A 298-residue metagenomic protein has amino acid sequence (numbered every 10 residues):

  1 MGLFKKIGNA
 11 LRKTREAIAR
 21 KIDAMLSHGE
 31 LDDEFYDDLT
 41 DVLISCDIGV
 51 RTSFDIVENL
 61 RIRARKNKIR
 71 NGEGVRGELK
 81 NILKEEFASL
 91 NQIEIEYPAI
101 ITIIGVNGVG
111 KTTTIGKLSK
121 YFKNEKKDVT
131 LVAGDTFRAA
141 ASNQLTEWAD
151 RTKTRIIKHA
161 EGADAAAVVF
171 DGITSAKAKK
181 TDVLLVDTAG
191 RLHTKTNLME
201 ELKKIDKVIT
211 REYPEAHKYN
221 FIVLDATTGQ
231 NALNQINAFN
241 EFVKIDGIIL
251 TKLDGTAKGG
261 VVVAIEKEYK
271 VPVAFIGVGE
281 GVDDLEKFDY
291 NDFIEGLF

Functional and structural regions predicted by a protein language model:
M1-I18: N-terminal accessory targeting/assembly segments
F4-G8, T52-I56, A189: Hydrophobic alpha-helical segments characteristic of transmembrane helices
K13, A17-G134, A141-G162, A167-K177 (+1 more regions): Primarily NTPase-proximal linker/entry elements flanking Walker-type ATP/GTP-binding cores
S27-H28, S45, G49, N107 (+6 more regions): G-domain G4 guanine-recognition motif of GTPases
I62-R65, G190-R191, K244: Glycine-rich phosphate/diphosphate-binding loops and the adjacent beta-loop-alpha structural elements that coordinate
V109-G116, A139-A141, N231-L233, T256-G260: Short glycine/serine/threonine-rich phosphate/pyrophosphate-binding segments that cradle anionic phosphate groups
A165-K179, T194-F298: Conserved catalytic-core segment of NTP-binding enzymes
